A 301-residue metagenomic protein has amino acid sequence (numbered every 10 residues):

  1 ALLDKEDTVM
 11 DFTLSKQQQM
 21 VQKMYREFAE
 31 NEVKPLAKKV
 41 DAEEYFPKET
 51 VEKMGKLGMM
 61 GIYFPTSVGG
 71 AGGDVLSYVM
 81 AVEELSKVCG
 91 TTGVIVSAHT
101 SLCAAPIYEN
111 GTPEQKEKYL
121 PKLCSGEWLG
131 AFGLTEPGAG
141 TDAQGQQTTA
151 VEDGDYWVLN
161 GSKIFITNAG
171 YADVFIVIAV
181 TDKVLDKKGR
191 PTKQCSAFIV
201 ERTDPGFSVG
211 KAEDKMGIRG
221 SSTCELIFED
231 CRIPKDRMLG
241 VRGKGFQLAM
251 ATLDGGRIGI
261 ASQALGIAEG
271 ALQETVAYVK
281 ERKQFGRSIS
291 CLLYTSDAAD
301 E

Functional and structural regions predicted by a protein language model:
L2-S97, E114-K118, K122-S125, L129 (+1 more regions): Amphipathic, small/basic residue-rich leader segments at the start of a protein or domain
V75, R202-K215, S222-R257, A271-C291: A glycine-rich, basic-preceded beta-loop-alpha segment at the flavin cofactor/substrate interface of flavin-utilizing
V94-E114, G140-A143, E301: N-terminal glycine-rich flavin-associated loop
L123, G138-T141, F165-N168, K188-R190 (+1 more regions): Short Gly/Pro-enriched turn/cap motifs at secondary-structure boundaries
L129-V151: A gly/ser-rich beta-alpha-beta helix-loop segment of oxidoreductase catalytic cores
N160-V209: A short core secondary-structure module
Y294-E301: Conserved small/polar residues in nucleotide/adenosyl-binding loops
